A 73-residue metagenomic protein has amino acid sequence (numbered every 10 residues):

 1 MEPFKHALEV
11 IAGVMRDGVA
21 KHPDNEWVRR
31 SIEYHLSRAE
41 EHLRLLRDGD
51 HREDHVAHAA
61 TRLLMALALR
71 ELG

Functional and structural regions predicted by a protein language model:
M1-G73: Intrinsically disordered, low-complexity regulatory regions that flank transcription factor DNA-binding cores
